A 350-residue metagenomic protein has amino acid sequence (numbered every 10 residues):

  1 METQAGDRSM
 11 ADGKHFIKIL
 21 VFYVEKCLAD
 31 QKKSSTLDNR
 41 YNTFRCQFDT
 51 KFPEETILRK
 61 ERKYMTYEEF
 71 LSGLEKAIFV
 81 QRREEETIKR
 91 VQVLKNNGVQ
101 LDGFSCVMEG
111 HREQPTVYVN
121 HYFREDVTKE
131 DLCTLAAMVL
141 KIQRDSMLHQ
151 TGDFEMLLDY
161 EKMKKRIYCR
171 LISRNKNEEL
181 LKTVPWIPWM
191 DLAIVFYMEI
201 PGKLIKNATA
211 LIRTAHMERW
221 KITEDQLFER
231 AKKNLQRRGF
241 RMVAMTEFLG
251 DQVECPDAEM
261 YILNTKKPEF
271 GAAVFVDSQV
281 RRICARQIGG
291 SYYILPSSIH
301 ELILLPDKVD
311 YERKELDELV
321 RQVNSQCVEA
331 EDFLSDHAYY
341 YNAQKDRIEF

Functional and structural regions predicted by a protein language model:
K18-V21, E25-K32, T36-E61: Short, positively charged and aromatic/hydrophobic N-terminal segments
K63-K165: An N-terminal, globular interaction/scaffold subdomain
T66-F79, V309-R321, S325-F350: Activation/maturation switch segments at domain boundaries
V93-N97, F248, H300-L302, A338-Q344: A glycine-rich phosphate-binding loop feature that marks nucleotide/adenosyl-phosphate handling sites
L157-P188: Extended, Lys/Arg-enriched charged tracts that mediate electrostatic binding to polyanionic substrates
L180-C327: A contiguous, surface-oriented mixed alpha/beta subdomain in the mid-to-C-terminal portion of proteins that forms
